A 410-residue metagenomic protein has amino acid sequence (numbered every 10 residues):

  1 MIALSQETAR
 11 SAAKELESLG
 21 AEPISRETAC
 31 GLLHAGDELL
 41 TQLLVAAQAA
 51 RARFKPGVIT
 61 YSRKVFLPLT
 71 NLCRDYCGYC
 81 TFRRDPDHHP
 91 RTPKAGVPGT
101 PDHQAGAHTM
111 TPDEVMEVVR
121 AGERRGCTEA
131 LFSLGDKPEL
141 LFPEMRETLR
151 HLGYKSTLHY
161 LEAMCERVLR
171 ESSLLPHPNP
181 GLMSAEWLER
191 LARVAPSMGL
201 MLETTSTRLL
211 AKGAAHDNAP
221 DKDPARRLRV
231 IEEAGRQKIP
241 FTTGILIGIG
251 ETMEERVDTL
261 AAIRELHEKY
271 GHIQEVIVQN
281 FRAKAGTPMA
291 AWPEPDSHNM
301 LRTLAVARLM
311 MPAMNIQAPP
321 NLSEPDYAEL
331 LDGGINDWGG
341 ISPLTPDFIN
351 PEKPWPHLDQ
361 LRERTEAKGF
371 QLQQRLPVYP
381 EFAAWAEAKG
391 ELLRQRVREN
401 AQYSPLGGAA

Functional and structural regions predicted by a protein language model:
M1-T41, V45, F54, M116 (+4 more regions): Auxiliary Fe-S-binding modules of radical SAM enzymes
T28-R91, V97, P101-E114, V118 (+2 more regions): N-terminal [4Fe-4S]-dependent radical SAM core
G31, G57-I59, V65-L67, N71 (+6 more regions): Flexible, active-site-adjacent loop/turn segments at secondary-structure boundaries
Q48-A49, L67, E166, E189 (+1 more regions): Active-site phosphate/pyrophosphate- and oxyanion-stabilizing loops and adjacent acidic/basic residues in soluble
A52, N71, R170, R193 (+2 more regions): Solvent-exposed polar/charged
I59-V65, A130-F132, P176-P178, M198-L200 (+5 more regions): Hydrophobic faces of well-ordered beta-strands that scaffold small-molecule active sites in alpha/beta enzyme cores
V65-L67, D136-P138, P180-S184, T204-S206 (+5 more regions): Active-site-proximal loop/turn and secondary-structure-junction residues that shape catalytic pockets, frequently
D87-E268: Conserved Radical SAM active-site core
